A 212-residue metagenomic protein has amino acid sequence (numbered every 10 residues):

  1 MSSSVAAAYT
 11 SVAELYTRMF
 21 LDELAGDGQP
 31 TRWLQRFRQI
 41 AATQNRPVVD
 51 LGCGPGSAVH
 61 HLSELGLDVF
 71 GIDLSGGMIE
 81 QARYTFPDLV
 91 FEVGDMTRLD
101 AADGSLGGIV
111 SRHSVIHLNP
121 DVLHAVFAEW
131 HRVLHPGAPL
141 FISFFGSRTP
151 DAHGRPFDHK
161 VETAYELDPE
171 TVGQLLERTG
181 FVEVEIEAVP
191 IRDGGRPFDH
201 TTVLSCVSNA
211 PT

Functional and structural regions predicted by a protein language model:
M1-Q44, R148: Conserved class I S-adenosyl-L-methionine
P47-R98: Class I SAM-dependent methyltransferase SAM/SAH-binding core
V110-S111: A conserved beta-strand element that flanks and buttresses the S-adenosyl-L-methionine
H124-P136: A short glycine-rich, Lys/Arg-flanked "PGG" loop and its adjoining helix->strand segment in the class I
G137-F144: Conserved beta-strand signature within the Rossmann-like core of class I S-adenosyl-L-methionine
F145-T163: Short, glycine-/aromatic-enriched active-site segment of Class I SAM-dependent methyltransferases
A164-T179: Short alpha-helix
R192-T212: Core SAM-dependent methyltransferase catalytic element
